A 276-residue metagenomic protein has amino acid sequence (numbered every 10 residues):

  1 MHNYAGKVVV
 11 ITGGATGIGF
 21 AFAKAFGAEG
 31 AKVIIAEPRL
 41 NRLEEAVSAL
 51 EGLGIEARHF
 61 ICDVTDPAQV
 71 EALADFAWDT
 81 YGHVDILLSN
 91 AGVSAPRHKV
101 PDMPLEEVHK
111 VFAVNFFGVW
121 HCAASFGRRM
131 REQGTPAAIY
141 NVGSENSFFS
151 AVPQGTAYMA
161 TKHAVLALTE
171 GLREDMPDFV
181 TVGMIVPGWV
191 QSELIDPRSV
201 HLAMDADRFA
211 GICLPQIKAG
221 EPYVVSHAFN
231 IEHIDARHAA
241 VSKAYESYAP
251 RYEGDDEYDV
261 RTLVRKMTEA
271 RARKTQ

Functional and structural regions predicted by a protein language model:
V8, A15-G17: Conserved glycine-rich cofactor-binding loop
E29-E45: Conserved glycine-rich Rossmann-like NAD(P)H-binding loop of the short-chain dehydrogenase/reductase
L40-N41, F60-A72, L105: The beta1-alpha1 cofactor-binding region of Rossmann-like NAD(H)/NADP(H)-dependent oxidoreductases
H98-V100, P104-H109: Substrate-binding pocket helix/loop in short-chain dehydrogenase/reductase
A123, T161: Active-site helix of classical SDR
S144: Residue(s) in the substrate-gating loop at a strand-loop-helix junction that position the organic substrate next
M184, D196-A240: C-terminal helical subdomain
